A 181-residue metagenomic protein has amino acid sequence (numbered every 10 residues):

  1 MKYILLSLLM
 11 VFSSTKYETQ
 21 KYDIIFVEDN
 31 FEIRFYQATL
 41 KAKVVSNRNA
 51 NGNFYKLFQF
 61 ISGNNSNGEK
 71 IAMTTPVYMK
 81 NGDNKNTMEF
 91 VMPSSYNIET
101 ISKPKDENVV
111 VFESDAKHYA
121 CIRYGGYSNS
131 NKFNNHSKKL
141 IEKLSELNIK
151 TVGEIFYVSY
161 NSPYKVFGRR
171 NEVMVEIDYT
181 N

Functional and structural regions predicted by a protein language model:
K2-N181: A solvent-exposed interaction/effector surface
